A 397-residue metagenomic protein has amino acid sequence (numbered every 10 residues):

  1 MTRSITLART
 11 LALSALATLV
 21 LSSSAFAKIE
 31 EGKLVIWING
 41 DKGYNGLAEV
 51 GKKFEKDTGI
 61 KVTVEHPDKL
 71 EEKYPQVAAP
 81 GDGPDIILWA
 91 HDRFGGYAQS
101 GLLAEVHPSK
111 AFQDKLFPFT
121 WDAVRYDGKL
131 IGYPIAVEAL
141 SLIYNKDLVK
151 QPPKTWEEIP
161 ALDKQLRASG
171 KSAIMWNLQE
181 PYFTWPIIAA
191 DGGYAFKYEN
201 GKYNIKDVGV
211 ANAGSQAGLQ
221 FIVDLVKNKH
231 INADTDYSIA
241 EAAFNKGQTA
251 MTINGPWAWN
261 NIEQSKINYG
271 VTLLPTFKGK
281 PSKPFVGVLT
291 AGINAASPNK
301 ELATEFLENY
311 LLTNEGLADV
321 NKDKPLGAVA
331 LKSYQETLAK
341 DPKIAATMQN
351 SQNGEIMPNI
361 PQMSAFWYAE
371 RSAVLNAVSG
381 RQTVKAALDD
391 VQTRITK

Functional and structural regions predicted by a protein language model:
L13-A17, F26-G96, K110-F112, K278 (+4 more regions): Conserved N-terminal structural module of periplasmic/extracytoplasmic solute-binding proteins
K28, V124, T272, V320-A369: Long, aromatic- and glycine/proline-rich binding clefts that accommodate carbohydrate-like moieties
K33, N350-K397: Conserved C-terminal helix/tail region of periplasmic/extracytoplasmic solute-binding proteins
K52, K56-D57, K61, L130 (+7 more regions): Extracytoplasmic/periplasmic substrate-recognition and gating elements
P84-D85, Q113-K146, A173, K280-K283 (+1 more regions): A structural signal for short loop-to-beta-strand junctions that line the ligand-binding cleft of periplasmic/secreted
H91-L140, Q151-D163, I187, T272 (+1 more regions): Hinge/lid segment of periplasmic solute-binding proteins
I131-I135, L140, P160-D207, T249: Extracytoplasmic/periplasmic solute-binding protein
D163, N204-D234: Glycine-centered hinge/linker elements that transmit conformational signals in sensory and ligand-binding systems
